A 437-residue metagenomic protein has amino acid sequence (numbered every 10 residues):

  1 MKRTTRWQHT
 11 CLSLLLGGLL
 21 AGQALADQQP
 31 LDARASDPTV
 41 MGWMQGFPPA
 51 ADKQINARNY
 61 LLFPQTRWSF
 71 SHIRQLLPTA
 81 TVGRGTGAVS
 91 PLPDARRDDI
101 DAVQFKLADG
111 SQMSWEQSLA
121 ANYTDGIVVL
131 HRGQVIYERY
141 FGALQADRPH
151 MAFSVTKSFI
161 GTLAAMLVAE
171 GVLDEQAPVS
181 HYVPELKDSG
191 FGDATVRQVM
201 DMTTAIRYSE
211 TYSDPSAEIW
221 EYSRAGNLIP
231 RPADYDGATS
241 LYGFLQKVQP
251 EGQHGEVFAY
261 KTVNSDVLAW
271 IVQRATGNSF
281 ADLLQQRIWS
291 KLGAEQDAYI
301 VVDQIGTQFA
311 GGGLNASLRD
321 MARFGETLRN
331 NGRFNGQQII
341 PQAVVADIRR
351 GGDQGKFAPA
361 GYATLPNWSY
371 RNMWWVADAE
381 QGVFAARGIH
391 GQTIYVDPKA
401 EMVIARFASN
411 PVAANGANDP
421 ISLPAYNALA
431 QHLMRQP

Functional and structural regions predicted by a protein language model:
L16, L25-L144, D201, A205 (+1 more regions): N-terminal leader/targeting segments and the immediately adjacent pre-domain N-terminus
D27-A51, V383-P437: Structured C-terminal helix/loop/strand segments within mature extracytoplasmic catalytic/sensor domains
Q117-V128, G142-V172, Q176-G190, A194 (+2 more regions): Short active-site loop at a secondary-structure junction that contains or immediately precedes the catalytic residue(s)
G133, M151-E175, V199, L268-V272 (+1 more regions): Active-site SXXK
E138-Y140, A146-D147, T211-D214, A225-I305: Catalytic-site signature segments of enzymes, centered on catalytic residues
M151, A169-T211, K247, A275-G312 (+1 more regions): Active-site helix/loop module of the DD-peptidase/beta-lactamase fold, centered on the serine-lysine SxxK catalytic
M202, V263-I271, G312-R333, Q392-A408: Active-site-proximal alpha-helical segments within enzyme catalytic domains
T239, E295-A298, R349-V403: Active-site Gly/Thr loop motif
